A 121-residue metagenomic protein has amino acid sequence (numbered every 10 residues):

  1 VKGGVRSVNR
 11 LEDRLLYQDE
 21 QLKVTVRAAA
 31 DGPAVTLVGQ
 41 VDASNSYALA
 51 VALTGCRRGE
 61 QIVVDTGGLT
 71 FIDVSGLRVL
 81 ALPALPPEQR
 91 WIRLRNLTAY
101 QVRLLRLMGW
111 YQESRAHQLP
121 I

Functional and structural regions predicted by a protein language model:
V1-I121: STAS-like cytosolic regulatory interaction modules
